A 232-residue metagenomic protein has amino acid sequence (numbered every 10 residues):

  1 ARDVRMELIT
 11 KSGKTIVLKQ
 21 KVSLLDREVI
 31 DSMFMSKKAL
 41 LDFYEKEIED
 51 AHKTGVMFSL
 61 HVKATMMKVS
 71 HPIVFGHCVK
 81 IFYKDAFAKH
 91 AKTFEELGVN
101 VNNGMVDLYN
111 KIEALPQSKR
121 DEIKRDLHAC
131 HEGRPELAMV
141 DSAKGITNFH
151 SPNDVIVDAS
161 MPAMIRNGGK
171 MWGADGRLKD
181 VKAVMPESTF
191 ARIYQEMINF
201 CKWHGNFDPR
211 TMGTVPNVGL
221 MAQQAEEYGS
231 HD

Functional and structural regions predicted by a protein language model:
A1-G76, D85-D232: Extended, well-ordered protein cores
